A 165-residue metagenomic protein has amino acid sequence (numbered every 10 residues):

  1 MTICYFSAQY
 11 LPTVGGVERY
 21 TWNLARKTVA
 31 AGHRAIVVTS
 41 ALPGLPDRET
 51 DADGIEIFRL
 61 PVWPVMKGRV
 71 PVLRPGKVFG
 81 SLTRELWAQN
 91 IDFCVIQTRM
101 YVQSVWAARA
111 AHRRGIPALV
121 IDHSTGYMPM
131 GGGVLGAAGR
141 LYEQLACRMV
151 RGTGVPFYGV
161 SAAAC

Functional and structural regions predicted by a protein language model:
M1-L45, E49-F58, W87, I116: N-terminal subdomain of nucleotide-sugar transferases
A8, T98-R99, D122-G126: Histidine-centered beta-alpha loop that forms part of the nucleotide-sugar donor binding/catalytic region in diverse
V17-Y20, S40, Q97, Q103 (+1 more regions): Replace "coordinates the UDP/GDP/TDP-sugar" with "coordinates nucleotide-activated sugar donors
G44-L45, V102-V105, C165: Short, well-ordered alpha-helical microsegments
A52, P61-C94, T98, V102-R109 (+2 more regions): An amphipathic, basic-hydrophobic alpha-helix
P117-L119, G126-A162: Nucleotide-sugar donor phosphate/pyrophosphate-binding loop at the beta->alpha transition of glycosyltransferases
